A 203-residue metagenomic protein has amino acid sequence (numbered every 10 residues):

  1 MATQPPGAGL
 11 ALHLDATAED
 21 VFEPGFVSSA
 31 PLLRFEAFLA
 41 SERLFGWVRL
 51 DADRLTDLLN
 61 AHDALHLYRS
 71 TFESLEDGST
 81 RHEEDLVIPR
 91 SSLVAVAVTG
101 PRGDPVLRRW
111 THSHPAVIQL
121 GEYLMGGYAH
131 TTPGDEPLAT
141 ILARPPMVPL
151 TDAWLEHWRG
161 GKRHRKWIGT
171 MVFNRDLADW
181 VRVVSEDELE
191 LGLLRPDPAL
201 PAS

Functional and structural regions predicted by a protein language model:
A2-S203: Conserved RNA-binding domains used in RNP assembly and mRNA/RNA metabolism
